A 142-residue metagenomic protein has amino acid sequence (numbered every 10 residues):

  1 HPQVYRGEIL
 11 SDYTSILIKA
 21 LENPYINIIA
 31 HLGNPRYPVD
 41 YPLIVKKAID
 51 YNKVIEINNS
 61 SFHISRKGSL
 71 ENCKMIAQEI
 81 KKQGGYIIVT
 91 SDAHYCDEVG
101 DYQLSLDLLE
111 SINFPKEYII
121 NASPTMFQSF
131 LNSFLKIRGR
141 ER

Functional and structural regions predicted by a protein language model:
H1-E56, E110-I112, Y118, F130-R142: Extended substrate/RNA-proximal surfaces in nucleic-acid metabolism proteins
H1-Y5, L32-P35, N58-I64, D92-C96 (+1 more regions): Active-site beta-loop-alpha junctions enriched in small/polar residues
E8, T14, N52, K74-K82 (+1 more regions): Metal-centered catalytic cores of metalloenzymes
K19, N23, A30, A77-I80 (+2 more regions): Amphipathic, alpha-helical segments enriched in basic
P38-V45, S65-E79, C96-E110, F130-L131: Histidine/acidic-residue-rich catalytic or RNA/ligand-binding cores of hydrolases and nuclease-related proteins
E56-S91: Glycine/small-residue-rich hydrophobic helix-like segments
Q83, C96, L109-P115, A122: Hydrophobic alpha-helical segments
G85-V99, I119: Short acidic/histidine-rich active-site segments
